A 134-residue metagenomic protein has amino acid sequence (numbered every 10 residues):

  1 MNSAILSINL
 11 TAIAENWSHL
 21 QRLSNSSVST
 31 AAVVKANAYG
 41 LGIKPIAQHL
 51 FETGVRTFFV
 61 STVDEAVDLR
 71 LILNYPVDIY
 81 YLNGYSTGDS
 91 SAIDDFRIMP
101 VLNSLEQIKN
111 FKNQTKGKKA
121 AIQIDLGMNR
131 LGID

Functional and structural regions predicted by a protein language model:
M1-L23: Positively charged, low-complexity intrinsically disordered leader regions
A4-S7, E15, V28-D134: Active-site-proximal beta-alpha core segment in soluble small-molecule metabolic enzymes
